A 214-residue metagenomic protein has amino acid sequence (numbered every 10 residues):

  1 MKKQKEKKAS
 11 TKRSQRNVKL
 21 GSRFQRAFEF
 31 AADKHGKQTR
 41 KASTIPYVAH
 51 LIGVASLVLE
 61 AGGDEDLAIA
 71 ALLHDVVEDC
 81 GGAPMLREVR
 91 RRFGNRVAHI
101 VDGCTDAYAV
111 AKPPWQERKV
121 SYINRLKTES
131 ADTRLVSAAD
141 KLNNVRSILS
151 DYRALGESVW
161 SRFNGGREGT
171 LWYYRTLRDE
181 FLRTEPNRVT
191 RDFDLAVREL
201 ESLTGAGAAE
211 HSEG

Functional and structural regions predicted by a protein language model:
K2-G214: Active-site helical microenvironments for divalent-metal-assisted chemistry
